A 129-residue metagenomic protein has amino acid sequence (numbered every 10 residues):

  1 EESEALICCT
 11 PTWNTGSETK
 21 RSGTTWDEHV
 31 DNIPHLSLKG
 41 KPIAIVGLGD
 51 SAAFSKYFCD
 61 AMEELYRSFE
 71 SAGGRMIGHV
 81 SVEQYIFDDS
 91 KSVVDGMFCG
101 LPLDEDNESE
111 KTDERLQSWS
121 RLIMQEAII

Functional and structural regions predicted by a protein language model:
E2-I129: FMN-binding flavodoxin-like domain, especially the glycine-rich phosphate-binding loop
